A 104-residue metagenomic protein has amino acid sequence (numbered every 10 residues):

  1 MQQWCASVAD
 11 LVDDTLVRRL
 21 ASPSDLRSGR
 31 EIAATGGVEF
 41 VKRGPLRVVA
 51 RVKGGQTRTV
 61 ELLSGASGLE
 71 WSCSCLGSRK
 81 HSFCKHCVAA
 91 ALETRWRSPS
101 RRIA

Functional and structural regions predicted by a protein language model:
M1-A104: Long, low-complexity, compositionally biased intrinsically disordered regions
